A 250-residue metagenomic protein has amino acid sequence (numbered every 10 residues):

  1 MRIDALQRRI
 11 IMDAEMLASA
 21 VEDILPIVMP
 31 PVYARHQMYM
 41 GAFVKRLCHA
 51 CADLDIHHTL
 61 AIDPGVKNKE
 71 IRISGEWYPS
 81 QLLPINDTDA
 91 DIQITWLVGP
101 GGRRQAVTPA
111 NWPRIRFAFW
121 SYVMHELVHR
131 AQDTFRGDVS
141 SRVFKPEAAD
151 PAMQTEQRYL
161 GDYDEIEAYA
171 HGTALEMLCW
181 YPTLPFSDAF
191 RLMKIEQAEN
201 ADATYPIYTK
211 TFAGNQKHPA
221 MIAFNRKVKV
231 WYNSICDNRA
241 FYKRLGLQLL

Functional and structural regions predicted by a protein language model:
A20, M153-E165, A170-L250: Long, well-structured alpha-helical subdomains associated with metal-dependent extracellular/ecto-lumenal hydrolases
L25-H57: Zn2+-dependent metallopeptidase catalytic core
V28-A34, Q105-T108, T183: Charged, low-complexity interaction regions
V44-Q81: Amphipathic, interaction-prone secondary-structure segments
K67-A118, L127-T134: Active-site scaffold of zinc-dependent metalloenzymes
F117, D133-G161: Post-HEXXH active-site segment of zinc metalloproteases
